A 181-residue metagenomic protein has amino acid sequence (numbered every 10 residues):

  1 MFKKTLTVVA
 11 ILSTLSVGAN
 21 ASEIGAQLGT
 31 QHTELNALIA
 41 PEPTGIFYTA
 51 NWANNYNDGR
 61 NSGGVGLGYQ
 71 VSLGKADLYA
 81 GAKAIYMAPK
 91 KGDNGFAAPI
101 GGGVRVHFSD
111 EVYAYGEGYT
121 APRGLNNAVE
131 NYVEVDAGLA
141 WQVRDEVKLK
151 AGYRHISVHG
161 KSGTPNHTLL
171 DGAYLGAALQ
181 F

Functional and structural regions predicted by a protein language model:
M1-E23: Cleavable N-terminal export/targeting peptides
V17-Y69, V112, G176: Short glycine/proline- and aromatic-enriched beta-strand/turn motifs that initiate or cap beta-hairpins
I24-L28, Y48-A50, A80-A82, G102 (+3 more regions): Membrane-embedded beta-strand positions of outer-membrane beta-barrel proteins
L28-H32, P41-P43, A50-Y56, V71 (+4 more regions): Transmembrane beta-strands of outer-membrane beta-barrel pores
G29-L35, T44, G59-V65, A76 (+3 more regions): Residues that define the transmembrane beta-barrel architecture of outer-membrane proteins
I39-P41, Y69-V71, V104-V106, W141 (+1 more regions): Residue-level signature of outer-membrane beta-barrel architecture
P43-Y48, L73-A80, D110-G116, W141 (+1 more regions): Repeated loop/turn-to-beta-strand initiation elements of outer-membrane beta-barrel proteins
L139-V143, T168-F181: Outer-membrane beta-barrel "beta-signal"
